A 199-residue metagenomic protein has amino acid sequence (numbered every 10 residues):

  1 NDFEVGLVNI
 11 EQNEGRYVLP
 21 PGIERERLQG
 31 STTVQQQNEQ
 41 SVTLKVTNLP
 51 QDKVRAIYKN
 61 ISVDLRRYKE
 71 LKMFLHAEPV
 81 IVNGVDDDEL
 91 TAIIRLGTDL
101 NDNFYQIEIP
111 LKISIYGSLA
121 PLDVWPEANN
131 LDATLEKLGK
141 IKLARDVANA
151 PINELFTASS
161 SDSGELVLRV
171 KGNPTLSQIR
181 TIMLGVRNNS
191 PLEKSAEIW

Functional and structural regions predicted by a protein language model:
N1-W199: Surface-exposed, low-hydrophobicity segments enriched in Gly/Pro/acidic/Ser residues that characterize the mature
